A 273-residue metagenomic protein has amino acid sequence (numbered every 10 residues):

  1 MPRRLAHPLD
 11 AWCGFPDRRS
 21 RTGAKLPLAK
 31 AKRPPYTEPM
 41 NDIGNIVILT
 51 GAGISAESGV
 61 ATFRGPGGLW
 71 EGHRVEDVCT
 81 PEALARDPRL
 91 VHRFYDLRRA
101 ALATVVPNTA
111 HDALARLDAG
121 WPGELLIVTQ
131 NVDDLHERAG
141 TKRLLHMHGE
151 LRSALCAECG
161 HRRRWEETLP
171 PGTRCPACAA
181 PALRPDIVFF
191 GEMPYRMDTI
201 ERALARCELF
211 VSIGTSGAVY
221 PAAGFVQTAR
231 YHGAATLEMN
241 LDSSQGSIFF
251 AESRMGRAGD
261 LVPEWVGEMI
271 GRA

Functional and structural regions predicted by a protein language model:
L5, L9, L26-L28: Leucine-biased recognition of intrinsically disordered, low-complexity hydrophobic segments
Y36-A273: Conserved catalytic core of sirtuin-type NAD+-dependent deacylases
